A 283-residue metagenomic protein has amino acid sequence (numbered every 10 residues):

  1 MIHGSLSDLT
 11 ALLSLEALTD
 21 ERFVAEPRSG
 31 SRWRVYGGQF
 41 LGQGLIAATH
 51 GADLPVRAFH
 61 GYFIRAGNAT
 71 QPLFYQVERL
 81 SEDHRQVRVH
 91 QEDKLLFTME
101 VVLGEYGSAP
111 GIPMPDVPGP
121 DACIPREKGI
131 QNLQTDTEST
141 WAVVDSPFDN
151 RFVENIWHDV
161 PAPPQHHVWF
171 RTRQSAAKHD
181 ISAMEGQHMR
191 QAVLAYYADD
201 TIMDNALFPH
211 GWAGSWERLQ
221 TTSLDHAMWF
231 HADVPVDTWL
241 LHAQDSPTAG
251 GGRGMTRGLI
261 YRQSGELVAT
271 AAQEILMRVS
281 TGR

Functional and structural regions predicted by a protein language model:
M1-R283: Terminal targeting signals and extreme-terminal segments of soluble enzymes
